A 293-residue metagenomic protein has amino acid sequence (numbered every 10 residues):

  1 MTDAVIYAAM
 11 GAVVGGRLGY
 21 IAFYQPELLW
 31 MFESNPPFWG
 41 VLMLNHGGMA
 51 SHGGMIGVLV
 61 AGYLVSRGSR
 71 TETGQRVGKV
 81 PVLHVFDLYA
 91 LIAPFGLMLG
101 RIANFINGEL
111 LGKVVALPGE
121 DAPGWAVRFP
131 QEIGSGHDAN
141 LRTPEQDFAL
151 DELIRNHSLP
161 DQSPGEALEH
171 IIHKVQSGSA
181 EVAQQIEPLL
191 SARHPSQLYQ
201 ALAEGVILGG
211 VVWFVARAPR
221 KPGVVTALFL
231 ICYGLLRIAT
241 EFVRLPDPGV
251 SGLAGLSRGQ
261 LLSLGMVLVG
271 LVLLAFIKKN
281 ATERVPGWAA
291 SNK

Functional and structural regions predicted by a protein language model:
M1-K293: A feature for loop-to-transmembrane-helix boundaries and adjacent hydrophobic helices in multi-pass integral membrane
